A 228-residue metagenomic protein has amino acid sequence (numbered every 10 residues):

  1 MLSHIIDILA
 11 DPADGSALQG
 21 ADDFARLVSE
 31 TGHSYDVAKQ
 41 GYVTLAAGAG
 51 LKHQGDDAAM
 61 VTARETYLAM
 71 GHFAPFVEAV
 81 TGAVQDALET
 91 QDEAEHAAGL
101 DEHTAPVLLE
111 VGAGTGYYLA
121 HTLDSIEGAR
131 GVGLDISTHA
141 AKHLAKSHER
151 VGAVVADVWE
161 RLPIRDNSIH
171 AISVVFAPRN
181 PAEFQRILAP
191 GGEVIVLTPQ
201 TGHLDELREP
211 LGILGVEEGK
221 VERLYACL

Functional and structural regions predicted by a protein language model:
M1-Q54: N-terminal auxiliary segments of SAM/dcSAM-dependent transferases
G50-A79, A83, A87: Class I SAM-dependent methyltransferase Rossmann-like catalytic core, especially the SAM/SAH-binding loop
Q85-A105: Intrinsically disordered, low-complexity terminal tails and inter-domain linkers enriched for S/T/G/P/D/E
V107-E110, G114-R161: Class I SAM-dependent methyltransferase SAM/SAH-binding core
W159-A171: A short acidic, Gly/Pro-enriched loop at the edge of an enzyme's catalytic core that lines a small-molecule cofactor
H170, V175, L197: Residues lining the SAM
R179-I195: A short glycine-rich, Lys/Arg-flanked "PGG" loop and its adjoining helix->strand segment in the class I
E193-R223: Conserved class I S-adenosyl-L-methionine
